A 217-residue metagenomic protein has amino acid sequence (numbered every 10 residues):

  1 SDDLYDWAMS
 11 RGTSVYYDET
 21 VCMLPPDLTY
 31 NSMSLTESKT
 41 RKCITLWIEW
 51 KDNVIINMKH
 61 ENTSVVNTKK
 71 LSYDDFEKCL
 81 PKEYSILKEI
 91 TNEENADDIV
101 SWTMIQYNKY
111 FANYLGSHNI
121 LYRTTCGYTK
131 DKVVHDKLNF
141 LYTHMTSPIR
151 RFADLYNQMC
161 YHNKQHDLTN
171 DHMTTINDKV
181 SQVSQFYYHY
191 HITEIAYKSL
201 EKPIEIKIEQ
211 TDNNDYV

Functional and structural regions predicted by a protein language model:
S1-V217: Electropositive polyanion-binding surfaces
